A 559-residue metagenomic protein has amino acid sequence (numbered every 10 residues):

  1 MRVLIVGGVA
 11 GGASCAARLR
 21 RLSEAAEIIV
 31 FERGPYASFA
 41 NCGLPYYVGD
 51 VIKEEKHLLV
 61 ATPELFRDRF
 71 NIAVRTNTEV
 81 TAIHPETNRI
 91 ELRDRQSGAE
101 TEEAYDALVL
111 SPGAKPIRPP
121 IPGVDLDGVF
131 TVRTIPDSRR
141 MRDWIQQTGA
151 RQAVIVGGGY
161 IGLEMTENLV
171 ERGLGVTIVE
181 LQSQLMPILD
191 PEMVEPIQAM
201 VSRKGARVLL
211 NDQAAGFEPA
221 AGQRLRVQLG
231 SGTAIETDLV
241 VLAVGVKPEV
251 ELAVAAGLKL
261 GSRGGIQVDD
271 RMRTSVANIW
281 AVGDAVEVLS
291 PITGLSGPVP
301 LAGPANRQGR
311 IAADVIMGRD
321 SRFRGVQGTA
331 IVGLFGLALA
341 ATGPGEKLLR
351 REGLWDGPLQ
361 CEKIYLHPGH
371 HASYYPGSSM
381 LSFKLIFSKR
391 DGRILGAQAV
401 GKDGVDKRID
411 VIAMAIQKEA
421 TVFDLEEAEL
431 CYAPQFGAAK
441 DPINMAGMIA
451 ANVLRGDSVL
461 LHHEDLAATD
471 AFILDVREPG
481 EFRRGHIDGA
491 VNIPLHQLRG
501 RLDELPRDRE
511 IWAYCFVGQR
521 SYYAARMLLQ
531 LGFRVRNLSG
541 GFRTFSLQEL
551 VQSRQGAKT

Functional and structural regions predicted by a protein language model:
M1, G8, A285-D403, P434-A438 (+2 more regions): Mid-to-C-terminal Rossmann-like scaffold of FAD/NAD(P)H-dependent oxidoreductases
M1-A73, I117, T166-L189, T329 (+2 more regions): Beta1-alpha1 glycine-rich phosphate/pyrophosphate-binding loop at the start of Rossmann-like nucleotide-binding domains
G12, G162-L163, S521: N-terminal Rossmann-fold NAD(P) dinucleotide-binding loop
A25-E27, R69, R75-Q96, E103 (+2 more regions): A Rossmann-like FAD-binding core segment of flavoenzymes
L59, Q152-V154, Y160-E218, V299-A305 (+2 more regions): Rossmann-like dinucleotide-binding cores of NAD(P)H-dependent redox enzymes
L110-R172, R207-V208, S262, V268-D270 (+3 more regions): Glycine-rich dinucleotide-binding loop and its adjacent helix/turn
D125-T148, Q223-Q228, T233-I311, V411 (+1 more regions): FAD-site-proximal beta/loop scaffold in flavoenzymes
F423-P434, A438-F472, P479-W512, F516-T559: Rhodanese-like catalytic fold shared by cysteine-dependent sulfurtransferases and DSP/PTP-type phosphatases
